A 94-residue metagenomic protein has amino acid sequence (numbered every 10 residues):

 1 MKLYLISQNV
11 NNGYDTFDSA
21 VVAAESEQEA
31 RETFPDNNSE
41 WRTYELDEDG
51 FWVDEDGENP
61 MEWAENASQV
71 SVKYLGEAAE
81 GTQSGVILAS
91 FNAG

Functional and structural regions predicted by a protein language model:
M1-T16: Short aromatic-glycine-(Arg/Gly/Cys) micro-motifs in beta-strand/loop hairpins
Y4-I6, V21-V22, T43, V72: Short beta-strand element of the conserved SAM-dependent methyltransferase core
T16-E25: A short, exposed loop/beta-hairpin motif centered on an aromatic-Gly-Thr core
A24-T33: A short, structured loop/turn motif at beta-sheet edges
D36-G94: Short, mixed-charge low-complexity intrinsically disordered segments
